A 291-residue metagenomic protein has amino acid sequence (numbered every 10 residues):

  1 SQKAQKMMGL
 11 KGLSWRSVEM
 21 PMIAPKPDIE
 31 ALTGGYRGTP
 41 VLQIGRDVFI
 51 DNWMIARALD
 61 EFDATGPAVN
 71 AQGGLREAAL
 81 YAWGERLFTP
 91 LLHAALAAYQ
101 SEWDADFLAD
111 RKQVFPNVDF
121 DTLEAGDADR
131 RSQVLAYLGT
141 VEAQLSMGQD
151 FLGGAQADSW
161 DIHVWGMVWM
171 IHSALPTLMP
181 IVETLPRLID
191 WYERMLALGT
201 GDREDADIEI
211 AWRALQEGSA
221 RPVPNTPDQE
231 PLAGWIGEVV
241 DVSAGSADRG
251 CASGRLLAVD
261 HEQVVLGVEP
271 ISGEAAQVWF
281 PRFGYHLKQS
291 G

Functional and structural regions predicted by a protein language model:
S1, N52, D158, I162: Ser/Thr-glycine-rich phosphate-binding loops at phosphate-binding pockets of nucleotides, nucleotide cofactors
Q2-D110, G234, D241-A244, S253 (+2 more regions): GST-like domain detector, emphasizing the conserved glutathione-binding G-site in the N-terminal thioredoxin-like
A68-Q72, L152-G154, E204: Short, hydrophobic secondary-structure boundary micro-motifs
G84-E193, A197: GST-like fold's C-terminal all-alpha helical module
M167, I208-E209, G245: Histidine- and/or cysteine-centered catalytic micro-motif in compact active-site loops
T200: Glycine-rich, Lys/Arg-enriched anion-binding loops that position phosphate/diphosphate groups for phosphoryl
R203-I236: Mixed-charge, Lys/Arg-rich low-complexity intrinsically disordered regions
G250: Exposed loop/turn and edge beta-strand positions of beta-sandwich/beta-sheet ligand-binding modules
